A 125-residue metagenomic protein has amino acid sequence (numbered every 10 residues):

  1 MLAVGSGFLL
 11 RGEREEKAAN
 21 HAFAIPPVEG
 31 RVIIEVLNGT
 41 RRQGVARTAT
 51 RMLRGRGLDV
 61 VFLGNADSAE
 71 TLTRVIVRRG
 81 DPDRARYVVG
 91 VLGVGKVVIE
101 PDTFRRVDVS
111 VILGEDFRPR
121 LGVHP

Functional and structural regions predicted by a protein language model:
M1-S6: Hydrophobic membrane-insertion alpha-helices, especially the h-region of bacterial N-terminal signal peptides
G12-P27: Ser/Thr/Pro/Gly-rich low-complexity linker/stalk segments immediately outside membranes or between
K17, G44, P119-L121: Secondary-structure junction/capping motif
I25, R42, R78-P82: Short, structured coil/loop segments at alpha-helix boundaries
P26-E70: Extracytoplasmic/periplasm-facing segments of secreted or lipoprotein envelope proteins
M52, R56-R118: BRCT (BRCA1 C-terminal) domain core and associated BRCT-interaction motifs
V123-P125: Short, solvent-exposed mixed-charge patches
